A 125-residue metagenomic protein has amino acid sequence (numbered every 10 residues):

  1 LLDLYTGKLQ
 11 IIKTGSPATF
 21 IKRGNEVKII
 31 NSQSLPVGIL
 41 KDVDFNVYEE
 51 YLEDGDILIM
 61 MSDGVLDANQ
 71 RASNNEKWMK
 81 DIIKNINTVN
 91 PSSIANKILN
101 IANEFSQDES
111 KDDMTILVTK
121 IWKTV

Functional and structural regions predicted by a protein language model:
L1-V125: Conserved subregion of the PPM/PP2C metallophosphatase catalytic domain
